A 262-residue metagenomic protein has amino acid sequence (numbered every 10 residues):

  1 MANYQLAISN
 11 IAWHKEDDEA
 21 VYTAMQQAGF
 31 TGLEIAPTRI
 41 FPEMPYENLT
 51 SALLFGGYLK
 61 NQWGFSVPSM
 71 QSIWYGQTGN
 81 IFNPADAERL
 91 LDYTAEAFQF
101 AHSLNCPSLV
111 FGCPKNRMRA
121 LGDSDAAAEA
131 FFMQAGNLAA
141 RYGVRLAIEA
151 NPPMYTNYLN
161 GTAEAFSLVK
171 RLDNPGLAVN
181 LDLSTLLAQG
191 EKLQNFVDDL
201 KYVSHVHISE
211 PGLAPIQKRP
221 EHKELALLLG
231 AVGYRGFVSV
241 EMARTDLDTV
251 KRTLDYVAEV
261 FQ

Functional and structural regions predicted by a protein language model:
M1-A7, P68-N80, P114-N116: N-terminal small/glycine-rich loop or linker at the start of catalytic domains across soluble metabolic enzymes
A2-A7, K15-T31, L90-L91, N105 (+3 more regions): Histidine-acidic metal/acid-base catalytic patches
A12-H14, P37-R39, I73-G76, K115-R117 (+4 more regions): Active-site-proximal loop/turn and secondary-structure-junction residues that shape catalytic pockets, frequently
E19-A20, N61, G79-A178: Active-site acidic/histidine proton-transfer and metal-coordination neighborhood in alpha/beta enzyme cores
A36-G57, C113-R119: Glycine-rich, proline-tolerant flexible connector loops at the mouths of alpha/beta enzymes
L49-Q62, A130-A139, N195-D198, E224-L228: Catalytic-core regions built around general acid/base machinery
A52-F82: Short hydrophobic interaction/assembly module
